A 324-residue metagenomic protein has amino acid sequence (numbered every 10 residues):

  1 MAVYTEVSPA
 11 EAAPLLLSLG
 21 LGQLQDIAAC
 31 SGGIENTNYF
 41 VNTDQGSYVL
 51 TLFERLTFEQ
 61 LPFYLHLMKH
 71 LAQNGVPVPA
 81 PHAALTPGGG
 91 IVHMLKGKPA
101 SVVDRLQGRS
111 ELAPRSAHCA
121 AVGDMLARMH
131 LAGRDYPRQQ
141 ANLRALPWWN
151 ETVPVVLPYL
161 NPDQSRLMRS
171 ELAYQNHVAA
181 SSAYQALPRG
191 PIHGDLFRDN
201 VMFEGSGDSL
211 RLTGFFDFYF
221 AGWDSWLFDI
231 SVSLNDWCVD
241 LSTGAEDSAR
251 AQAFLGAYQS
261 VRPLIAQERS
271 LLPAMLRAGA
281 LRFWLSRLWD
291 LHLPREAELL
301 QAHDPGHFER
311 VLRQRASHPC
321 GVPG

Functional and structural regions predicted by a protein language model:
M1-L85, G205-S209, P319-G324: Conserved NTP-binding catalytic cores of kinases and kinase-like/nucleotidyltransferase enzymes across multiple kinase
V7-S18, P137-Q139, T152-G194, R198 (+2 more regions): An alpha-helical support segment within catalytic cores of ATP-dependent transferases
S31-D44, V49-L50, P81-A84, H177-F228: Active-site acidic catalytic loop and adjacent metal/ATP-binding pocket of ATP-dependent phosphoryl transfer enzymes
T43-P137: ATP-binding pocket architecture of kinase catalytic cores
L112-R166, L187-R189, L299-A302: A cross-family kinase active-site recognition segment
P154-V155, F283-G324: ATP/Mg2+ or Mg2+-diphosphate-binding catalytic cores that bind nucleotide phosphates or diphosphates via glycine-rich
L227-P263, A278-P294: Active-site activation/catalytic loop segments of kinase-like enzymes and analogous catalytic loops in related
L264-L276: All-alpha amphipathic helical-bundle segments outside canonical DNA-binding/catalytic cores that form hydrophobic
